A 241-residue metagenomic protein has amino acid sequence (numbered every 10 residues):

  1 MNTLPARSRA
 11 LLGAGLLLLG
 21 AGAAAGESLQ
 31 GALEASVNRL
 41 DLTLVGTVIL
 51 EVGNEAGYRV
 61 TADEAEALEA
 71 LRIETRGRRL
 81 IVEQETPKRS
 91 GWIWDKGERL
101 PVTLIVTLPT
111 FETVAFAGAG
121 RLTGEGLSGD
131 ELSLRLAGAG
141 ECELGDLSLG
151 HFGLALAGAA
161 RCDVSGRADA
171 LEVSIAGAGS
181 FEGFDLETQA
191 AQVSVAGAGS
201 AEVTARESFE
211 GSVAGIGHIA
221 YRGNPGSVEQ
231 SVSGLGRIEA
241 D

Functional and structural regions predicted by a protein language model:
N2-L12: Bacterial N-terminal signal peptides that target proteins for export
A10-G20: Bacterial N-terminal signal peptides
A24-A117, R121-R135, D146-A155, S165-E172 (+1 more regions): Acidic (Asp/Glu) and glycine-rich low-complexity loops/linkers that are typically intrinsically disordered
G46, G140, G179: Adenine-nucleotide cofactor-binding loop residues
C162-D241: Short, surface-exposed interaction patches in beta-rich subdomains that mediate adhesion/assembly near membranes
